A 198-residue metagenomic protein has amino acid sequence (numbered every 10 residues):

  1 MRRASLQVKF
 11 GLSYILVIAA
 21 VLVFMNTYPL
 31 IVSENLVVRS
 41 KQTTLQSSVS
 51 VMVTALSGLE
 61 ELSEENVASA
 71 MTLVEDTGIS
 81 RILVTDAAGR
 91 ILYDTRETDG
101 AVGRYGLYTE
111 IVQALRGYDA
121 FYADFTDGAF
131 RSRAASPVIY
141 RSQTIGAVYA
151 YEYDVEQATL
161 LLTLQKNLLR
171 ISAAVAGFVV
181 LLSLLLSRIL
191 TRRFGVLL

Functional and structural regions predicted by a protein language model:
M1-R90, R96-D99, L115-R116, T159 (+1 more regions): Juxtamembrane segments flanking the first transmembrane helix of membrane-anchored signal-transduction proteins
E65-A68, R96-A129: Extracytoplasmic/periplasmic sensor domains and loops in membrane signaling proteins
G89, S142-Q143: Glycine-biased flexible loop/turn sites that connect beta-strands or occur in inter-domain linkers
D94-D99, A150-D154: Short beta->alpha transition motifs characteristic of CBS
D127-I139: A short beta-strand signature within small-molecule sensing/ligand-binding domains used in signal transduction
I139-R141, Y149-L169: Helix-start (N-cap) segments at beta->loop->alpha junctions that couple sensory/regulatory domains to adjoining helices
L162-L186: Cytoplasm-proximal transmembrane signaling helix
I189-L198: Membrane-proximal alpha-helical signal-transduction linkers
